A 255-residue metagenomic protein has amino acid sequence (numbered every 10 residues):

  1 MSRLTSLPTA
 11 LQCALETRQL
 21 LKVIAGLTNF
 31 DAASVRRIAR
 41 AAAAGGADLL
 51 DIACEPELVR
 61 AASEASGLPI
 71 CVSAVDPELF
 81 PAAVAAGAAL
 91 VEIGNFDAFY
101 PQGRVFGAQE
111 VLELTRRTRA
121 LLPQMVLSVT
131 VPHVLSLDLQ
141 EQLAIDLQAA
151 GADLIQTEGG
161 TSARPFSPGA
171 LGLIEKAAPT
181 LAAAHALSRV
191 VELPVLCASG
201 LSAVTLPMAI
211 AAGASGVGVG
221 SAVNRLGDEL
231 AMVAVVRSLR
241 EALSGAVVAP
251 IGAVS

Functional and structural regions predicted by a protein language model:
S2-C197, S202-S255: Alpha/beta enzyme core
